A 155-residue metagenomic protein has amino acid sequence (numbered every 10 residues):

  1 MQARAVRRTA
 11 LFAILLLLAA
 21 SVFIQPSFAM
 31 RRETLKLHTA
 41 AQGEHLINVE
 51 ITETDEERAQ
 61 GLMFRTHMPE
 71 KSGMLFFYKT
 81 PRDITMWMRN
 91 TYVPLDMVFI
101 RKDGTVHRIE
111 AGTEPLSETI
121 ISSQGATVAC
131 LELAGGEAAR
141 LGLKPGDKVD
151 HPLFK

Functional and structural regions predicted by a protein language model:
Q2-A13: Bacterial N-terminal signal peptides that target proteins for export
V6, S21-I24: N-terminal twin-arginine translocation
L11-V22: Bacterial N-terminal signal peptides
F28-K155: Compact, glycine-rich, soluble single-domain proteins
